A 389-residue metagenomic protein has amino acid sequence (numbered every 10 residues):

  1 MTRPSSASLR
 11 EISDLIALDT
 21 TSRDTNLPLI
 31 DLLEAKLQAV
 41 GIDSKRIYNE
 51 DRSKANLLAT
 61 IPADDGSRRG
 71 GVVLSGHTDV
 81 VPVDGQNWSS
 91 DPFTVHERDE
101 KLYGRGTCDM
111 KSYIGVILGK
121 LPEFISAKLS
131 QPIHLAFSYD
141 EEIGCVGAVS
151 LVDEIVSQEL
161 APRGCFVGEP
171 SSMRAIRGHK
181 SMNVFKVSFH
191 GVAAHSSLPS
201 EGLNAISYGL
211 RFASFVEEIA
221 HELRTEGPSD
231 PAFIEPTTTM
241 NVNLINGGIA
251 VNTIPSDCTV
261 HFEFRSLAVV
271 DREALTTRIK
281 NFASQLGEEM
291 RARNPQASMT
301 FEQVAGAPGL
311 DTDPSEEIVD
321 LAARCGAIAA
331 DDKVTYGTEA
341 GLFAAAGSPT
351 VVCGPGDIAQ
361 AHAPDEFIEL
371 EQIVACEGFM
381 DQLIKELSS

Functional and structural regions predicted by a protein language model:
M1-D84, D257-H261, R278: N-terminal helical capping/dimerization or prosegment-like subdomains of hydrolases acting on amide or phosphate bonds
R3, E50, K186-S389: Metal-dependent amide/peptide-bond hydrolase catalytic core, centered on the "pita-bread" metallohydrolase fold
K45, V73, H134-A136, T300: A structural signal for isolated positions on well-ordered beta-strands in alpha/beta enzyme cores
R52, T78-D79, K101, A136-C145 (+3 more regions): Acidic, glycine-rich active-site loops and adjacent beta-strand->loop/helix elements that engage anionic groups
R69-H134: Active-site metal-coordination/substrate-binding segment of hydrolases, especially metallo-dependent peptidases
V83-R98, P162, R177-F189, V351: Acidic-glycine-rich active-site phosphate/pyrophosphate-binding loop
L102-I114, E142, L203-I206, F367-V374: Short, conserved micro-motifs enriched in small and acidic residues
M110-V184, S388-S389: Acidic/histidine-rich catalytic neighborhood of metal-dependent amide-processing enzymes
